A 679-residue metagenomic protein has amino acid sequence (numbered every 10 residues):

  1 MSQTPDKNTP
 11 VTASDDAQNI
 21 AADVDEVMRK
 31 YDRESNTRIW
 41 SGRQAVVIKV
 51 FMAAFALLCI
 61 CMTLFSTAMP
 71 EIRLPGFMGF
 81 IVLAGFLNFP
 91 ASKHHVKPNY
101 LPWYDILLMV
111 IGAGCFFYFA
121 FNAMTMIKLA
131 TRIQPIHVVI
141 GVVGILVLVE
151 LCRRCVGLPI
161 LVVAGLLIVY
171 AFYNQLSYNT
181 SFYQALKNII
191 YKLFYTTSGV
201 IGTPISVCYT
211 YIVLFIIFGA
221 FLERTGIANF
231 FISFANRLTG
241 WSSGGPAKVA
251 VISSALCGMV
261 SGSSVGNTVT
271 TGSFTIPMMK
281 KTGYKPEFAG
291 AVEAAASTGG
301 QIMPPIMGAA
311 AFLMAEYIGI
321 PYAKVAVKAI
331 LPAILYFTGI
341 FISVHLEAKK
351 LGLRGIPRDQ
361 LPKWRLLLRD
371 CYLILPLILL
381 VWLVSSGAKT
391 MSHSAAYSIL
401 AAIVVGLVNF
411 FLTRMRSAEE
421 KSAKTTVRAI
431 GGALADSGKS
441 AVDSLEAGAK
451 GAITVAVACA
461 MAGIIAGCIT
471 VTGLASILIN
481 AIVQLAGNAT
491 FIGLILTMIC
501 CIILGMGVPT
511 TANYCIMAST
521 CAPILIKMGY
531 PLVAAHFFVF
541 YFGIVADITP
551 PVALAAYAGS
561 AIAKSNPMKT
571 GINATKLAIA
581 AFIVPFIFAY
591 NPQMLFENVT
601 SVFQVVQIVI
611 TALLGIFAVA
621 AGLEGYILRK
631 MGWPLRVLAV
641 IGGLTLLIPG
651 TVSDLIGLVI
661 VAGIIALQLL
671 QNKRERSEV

Functional and structural regions predicted by a protein language model:
M1-T131, V138-V142: Conserved, well-structured core domains of diverse proteins
S2, D6-V46, V327-G451, L554-L644 (+1 more regions): Long, contiguous bundles of hydrophobic transmembrane helices that form the permeation core of multi-pass
K49-A53, I72-L87, Y104-A113, V138-V147 (+11 more regions): Hydrophobic mid-bilayer segments of alpha-helices in multi-pass membrane transport proteins, especially secondary
M62-T67, N88-N99, T125-M126, G144-L158 (+3 more regions): Membrane-water interface regions at transmembrane-helix termini and the short interhelical loops of multi-pass membrane
P135-V139, S198-Y211, R237-V251, T282-F288 (+5 more regions): Membrane-interfacial loop-to-helix junctions in multi-pass transporters
E150, R154-C155, V163-T180, L186 (+6 more regions): Core transmembrane alpha-helical segments of multi-pass membrane transporters/permeases
G219-E223, S254-S263, A295-Q301, A462-A466 (+3 more regions): Transmembrane alpha-helix interface/packing and boundary motifs in multi-pass membrane proteins, characterized by
I232-G300, I306-L313, G319, T510-F542 (+1 more regions): Hydrophobic transmembrane alpha-helices that form the pore/transport pathway of multi-pass ion and small-solute
